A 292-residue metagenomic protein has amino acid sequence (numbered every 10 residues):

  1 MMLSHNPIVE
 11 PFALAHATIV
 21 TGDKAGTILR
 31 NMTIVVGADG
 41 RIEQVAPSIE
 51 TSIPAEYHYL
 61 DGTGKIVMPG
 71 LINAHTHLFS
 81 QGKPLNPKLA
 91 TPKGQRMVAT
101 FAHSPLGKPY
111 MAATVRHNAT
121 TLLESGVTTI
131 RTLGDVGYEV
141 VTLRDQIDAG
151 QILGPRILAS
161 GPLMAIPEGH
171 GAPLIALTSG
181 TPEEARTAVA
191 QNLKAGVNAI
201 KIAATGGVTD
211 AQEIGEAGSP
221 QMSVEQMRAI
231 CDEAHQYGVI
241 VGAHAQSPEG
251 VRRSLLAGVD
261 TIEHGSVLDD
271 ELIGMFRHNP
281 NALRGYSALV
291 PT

Functional and structural regions predicted by a protein language model:
L3-E10, I19, D23-M68: Histidine-rich, glycine-flanked metal-binding segment
I66-Q146, A257: Metal-associated gating/positioning segment near the N- to mid-region
G70-T76, I130-R131, I157-G161, I200-I202 (+3 more regions): Hydrophobic faces of well-ordered beta-strands that scaffold small-molecule active sites in alpha/beta enzyme cores
S80-M111, L153, G161, A165-P173 (+2 more regions): Active-site gating loops and adjacent loop-to-helix segments of metal-dependent hydrolytic enzymes
M111-A119, T178-N192, Q246-G250: Short, acidic/polar
V127-T129, Q151-R156, V197-N198, Y237-V239 (+2 more regions): Short, well-ordered coil/turn segments that N-cap beta-strands
P167, G206-T292: Active-site core of metal-dependent hydrolases
E168-R228: Active-site gating/metal-coordination segments in enzymes
